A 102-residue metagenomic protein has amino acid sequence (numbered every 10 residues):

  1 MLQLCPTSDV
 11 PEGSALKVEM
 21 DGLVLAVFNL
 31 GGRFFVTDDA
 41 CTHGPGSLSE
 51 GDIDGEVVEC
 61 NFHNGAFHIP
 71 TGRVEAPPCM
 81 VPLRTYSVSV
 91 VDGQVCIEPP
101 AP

Functional and structural regions predicted by a protein language model:
M1-G55, H68-I69, R73, V81-P102: N-terminal pre-ligand scaffold of iron-sulfur
C41, C60-H63: Short cysteine clusters
P77: Short glycine/proline-centered loop/turn elements that form peptide/ligand docking sites
